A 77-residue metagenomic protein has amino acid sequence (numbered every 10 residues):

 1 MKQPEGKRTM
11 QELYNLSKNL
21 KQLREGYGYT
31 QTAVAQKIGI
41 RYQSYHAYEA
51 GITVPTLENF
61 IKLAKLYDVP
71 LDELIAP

Functional and structural regions predicted by a protein language model:
K2-G26: A short, Lys/Arg-rich alpha-helix, primarily the initiator
N15, G26, I52-P55, L66: Helix-turn-helix/winged-helix DNA-binding modules
K18-K37, K62: Short basic helix-loop element that most often maps to the first helix and adjoining turn of HTH DNA-binding modules
L20, V34-A35, Y45-Y48, L74: Conserved hydrophobic/aromatic packing and binding residues within compact polymer-binding modules
G39-P55: Recognition helix of helix-turn-helix/homeodomain-like DNA-binding domains that insert into the DNA major groove
E58-E73: DNA major-groove recognition helix of helix-turn-helix/homeodomain DNA-binding modules
P77: Short acidic/histidine-centered micro-motifs embedded in hydrophobic/aromatic stretches that mark compact functional
